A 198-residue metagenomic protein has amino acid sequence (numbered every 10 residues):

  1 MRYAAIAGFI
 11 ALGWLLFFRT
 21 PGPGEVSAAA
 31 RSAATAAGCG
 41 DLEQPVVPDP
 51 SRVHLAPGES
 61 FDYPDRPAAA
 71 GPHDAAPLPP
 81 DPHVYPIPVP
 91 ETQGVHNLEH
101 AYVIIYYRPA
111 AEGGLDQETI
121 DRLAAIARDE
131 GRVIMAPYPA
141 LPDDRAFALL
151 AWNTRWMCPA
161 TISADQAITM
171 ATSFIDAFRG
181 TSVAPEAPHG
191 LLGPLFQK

Functional and structural regions predicted by a protein language model:
R2-F18: Hydrophobic membrane-insertion alpha-helices, especially the h-region of bacterial N-terminal signal peptides
G8, R19, R66-A68, E112: Short linear sequence elements within intrinsically disordered, low-complexity coil regions
F17-E25: Intrinsic disorder/low-complexity signal
G24-V26, A30-Q93: Surface-exposed, low-hydrophobicity interaction/linker segments
E25, A125-K198: Helix-rich interaction surfaces within compact, conserved domain-sized segments that mediate assembly or partner
H83-I134: Mid-length scaffold segments of soluble, non-membrane domains
